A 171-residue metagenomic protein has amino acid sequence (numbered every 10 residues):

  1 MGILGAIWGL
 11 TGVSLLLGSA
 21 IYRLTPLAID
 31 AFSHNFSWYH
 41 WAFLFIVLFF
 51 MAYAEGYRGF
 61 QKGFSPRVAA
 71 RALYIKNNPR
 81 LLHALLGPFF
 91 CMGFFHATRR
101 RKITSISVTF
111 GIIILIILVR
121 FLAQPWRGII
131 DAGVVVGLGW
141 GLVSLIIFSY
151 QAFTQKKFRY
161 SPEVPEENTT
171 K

Functional and structural regions predicted by a protein language model:
M1-A52, F110, I114, R120-L138: Long, highly hydrophobic alpha-helical transmembrane signal-anchor segments
I7, A52, G59, C91-T98 (+3 more regions): Membrane-embedded alpha-helical bundles that constitute the cytochrome b-like, heme-associated redox core of multi-pass
L27-A31, G59-P66, F121-P125, K156 (+1 more regions): Transmembrane helix-loop junctions in multipass membrane proteins, especially transporters and channels
F32-A70, S144-F148: Hydrophobic alpha-helical membrane-embedded segments
E55-T98: Membrane-proximal soluble regions of multi-pass membrane proteins
L82-F90, R101-R120: Hydrophobic alpha-helical membrane segments
L138, V143-S144: Surface-exposed extracytoplasmic segments
I146-K171: Cytosolic/matrix-facing juxtamembrane and C-terminal tails of multi-pass cellular membrane proteins
